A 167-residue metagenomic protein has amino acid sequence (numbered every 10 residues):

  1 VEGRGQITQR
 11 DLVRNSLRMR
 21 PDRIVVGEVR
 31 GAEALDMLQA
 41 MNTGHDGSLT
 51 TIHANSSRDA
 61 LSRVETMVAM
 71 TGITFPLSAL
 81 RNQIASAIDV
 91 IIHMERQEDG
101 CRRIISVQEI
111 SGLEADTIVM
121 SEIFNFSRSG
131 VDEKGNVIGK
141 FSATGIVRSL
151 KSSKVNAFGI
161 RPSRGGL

Functional and structural regions predicted by a protein language model:
V1-R14, A60-V64: P-loop NTPase switch/communication element
G3, G27, G44-G47, G139 (+1 more regions): Glycine-centered flexibility sites
T8, E33, G145-V147: Residue-level preference for nonpolar/small residues embedded in alpha-helices
D11, D36, R148-L150: Short Gly/charged-rich anion-binding patches and loops
R14-L17, L167: Intrinsic structural disorder
S16-A115: Conserved P-loop NTPase nucleotide-binding/switch module
D99-L167: NTP-binding/hydrolysis catalytic cores, primarily Walker-type P-loop NTPases
